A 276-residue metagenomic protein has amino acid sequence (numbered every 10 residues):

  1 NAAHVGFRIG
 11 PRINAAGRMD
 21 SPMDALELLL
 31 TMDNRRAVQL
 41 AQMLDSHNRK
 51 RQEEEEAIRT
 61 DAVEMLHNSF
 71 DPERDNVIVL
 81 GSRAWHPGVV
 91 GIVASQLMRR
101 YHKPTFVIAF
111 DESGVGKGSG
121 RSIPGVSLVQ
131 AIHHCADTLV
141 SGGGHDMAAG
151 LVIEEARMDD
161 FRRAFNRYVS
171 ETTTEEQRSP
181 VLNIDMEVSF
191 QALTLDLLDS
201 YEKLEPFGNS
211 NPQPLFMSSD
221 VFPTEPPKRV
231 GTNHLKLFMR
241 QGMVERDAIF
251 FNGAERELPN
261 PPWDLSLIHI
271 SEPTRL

Functional and structural regions predicted by a protein language model:
N1-A156: Hydrophobic helix-and-loop "lid/oligomerization" segment in the mid-to-C-terminal part of catalytic domains
D71-R74, A84-H86, R99-Y101, D111-G114 (+5 more regions): Short flexible coil/turn linkers enriched for glycine and charged/polar residues that connect secondary-structure
S113-S119, P226, E257-N260: Noncatalytic, beta-rich nucleic-acid-contacting surfaces in large DNA/RNA-processing enzymes
A136-S141, Y168-T174: A common structural junction motif
A149-A156, S179-L193, D220: Short proline/glycine- and acidic-rich turn/helix-capping motifs at secondary-structure junctions
S189-G242: Long, low-complexity segments enriched in small/aliphatic residues
V244-P259: Beta-strand/loop nucleic-acid-binding surfaces
S266-L276: Residue-level detector of conserved catalytic or cofactor/ligand-binding positions in enzyme active sites
